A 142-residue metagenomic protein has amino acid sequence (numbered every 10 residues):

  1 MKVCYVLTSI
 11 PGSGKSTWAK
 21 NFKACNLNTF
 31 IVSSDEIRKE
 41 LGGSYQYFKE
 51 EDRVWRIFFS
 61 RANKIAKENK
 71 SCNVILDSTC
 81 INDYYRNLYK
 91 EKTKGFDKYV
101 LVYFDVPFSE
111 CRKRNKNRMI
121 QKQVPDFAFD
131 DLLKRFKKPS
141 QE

Functional and structural regions predicted by a protein language model:
M1-T8, S13-S16, N21, V106-E142: Conserved GTP-binding G-domain of TRAFAC-class P-loop NTPases and closely related GTPase folds
K2-V6, F30, S71-I75: Residue-level preference for the first positions of well-ordered beta-strands
S9, F22, S34, I65 (+3 more regions): A generic structural signal for ordered secondary structure
S9, L27, L76, L101 (+1 more regions): Short, flexible active-site loop motifs that bind/organize anionic cofactors or intermediates
T17-C72, E110-R112, N117: Conserved substrate/cofactor phosphate-moiety recognition/catalytic segment in nucleotide-dependent phosphotransferases
E40, C80-Q121, R135-K137: ATP-dependent NMP and nucleoside kinases share a basic, alpha-helical "lid"
E50-V100: Glycine-rich phosphate-binding loop used to anchor ATP phosphates in small-molecule kinases, encompassing both
